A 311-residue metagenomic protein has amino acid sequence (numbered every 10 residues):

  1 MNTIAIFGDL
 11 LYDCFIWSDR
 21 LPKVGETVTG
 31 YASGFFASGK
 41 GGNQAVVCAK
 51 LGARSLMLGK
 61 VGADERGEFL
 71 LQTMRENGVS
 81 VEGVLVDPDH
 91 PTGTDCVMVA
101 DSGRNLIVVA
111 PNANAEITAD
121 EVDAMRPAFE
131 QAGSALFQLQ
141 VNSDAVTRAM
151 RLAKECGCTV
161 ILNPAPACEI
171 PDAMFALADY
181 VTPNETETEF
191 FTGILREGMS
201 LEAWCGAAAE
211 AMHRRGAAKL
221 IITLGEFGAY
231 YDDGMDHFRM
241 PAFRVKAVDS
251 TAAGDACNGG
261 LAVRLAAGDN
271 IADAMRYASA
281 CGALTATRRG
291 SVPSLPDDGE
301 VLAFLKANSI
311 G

Functional and structural regions predicted by a protein language model:
M1-I4, C168-E169, A173, M199-G311: Conserved phosphate-binding/catalytic region of the ribokinase-like
M1-K60, E65-V79, K246-V248: Glycine-rich phosphate/adenosyl-contacting loop at the front of the ribokinase-like
A32, L58-A63, E82-T92, N163-A165 (+1 more regions): Beta-strand->loop->alpha-helix junctions that form or flank phosphate-binding loops in nucleotide-handling enzymes
V46, T94-M98, L106, G228-Y231: Short beta-strand scaffold segments in enzyme catalytic cores
G83-D87, V97-S134: Conserved phosphate-binding/catalytic loop of the ribokinase/pfkB sugar-kinase fold
S134-A207, F227-A229: Conserved beta-alpha-beta core of the PfkB/ribokinase-like small-molecule kinase fold
